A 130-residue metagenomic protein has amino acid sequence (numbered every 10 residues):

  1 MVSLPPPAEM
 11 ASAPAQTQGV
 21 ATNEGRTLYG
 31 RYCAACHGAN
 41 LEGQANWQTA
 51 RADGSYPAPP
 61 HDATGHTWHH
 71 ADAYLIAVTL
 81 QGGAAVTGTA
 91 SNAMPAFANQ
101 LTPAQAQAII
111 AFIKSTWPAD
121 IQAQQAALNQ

Functional and structural regions predicted by a protein language model:
M1-G30, A123-Q130: Electrostatic cytochrome c docking/interface patches
Q18-D53, I76: Sequence/structural segment immediately N-terminal to covalent heme-attachment motifs in c-type and related
N23-A34, H70-A77, T87, Q100-P103 (+1 more regions): Sequence context surrounding c-type heme c attachment/ligation sites in exported
A35-G38, A63, A96: Disulfide-rich extracellular modules and peptides
A39, G43, T89, D120-Q124: Short, polar/charged, Gly/Pro-enriched helix-capping and turn/loop motifs at alpha-helix termini and inter-helix linkers
L41, H66, G83-A84, P118: Generic structural signal for secondary-structure transition and capping sites
A50, P59-P60, V78-Q107, I113-T116 (+1 more regions): Axial heme c-ligation environment in periplasmic c-type cytochrome domains
G54-T67: Short microdomains enriched in Cys/His and/or Lys/Arg
